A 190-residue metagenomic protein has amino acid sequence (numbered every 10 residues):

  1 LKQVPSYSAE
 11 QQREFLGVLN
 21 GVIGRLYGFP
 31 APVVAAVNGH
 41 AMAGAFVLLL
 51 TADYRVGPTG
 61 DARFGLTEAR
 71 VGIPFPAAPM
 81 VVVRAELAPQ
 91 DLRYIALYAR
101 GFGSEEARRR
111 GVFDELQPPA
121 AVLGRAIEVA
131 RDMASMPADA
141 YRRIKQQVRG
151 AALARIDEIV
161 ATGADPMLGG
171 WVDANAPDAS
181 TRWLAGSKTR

Functional and structural regions predicted by a protein language model:
L1-G24: Glycine- (often His-adjacent) and acidic-residue-rich active-site loop that binds/positions the CoA thioester
L16, N20, A43, P76 (+2 more regions): Glycine-rich phosphate-binding loop at the start of an alpha helix
V22, L26, M42-A96, R125 (+1 more regions): CoA-thioester-processing core
A36-V37: Structural motif
Y54, Y94, Y98-R100, E106 (+2 more regions): Well-ordered beta-strand positions
G57-P58, A62, F113-A161, G186-R190: C-terminal long alpha-helix characteristic of the crotonase
A88-R93, F102-R109, P137: Short, structured loop/turn "capping" segments at alpha-beta junctions
